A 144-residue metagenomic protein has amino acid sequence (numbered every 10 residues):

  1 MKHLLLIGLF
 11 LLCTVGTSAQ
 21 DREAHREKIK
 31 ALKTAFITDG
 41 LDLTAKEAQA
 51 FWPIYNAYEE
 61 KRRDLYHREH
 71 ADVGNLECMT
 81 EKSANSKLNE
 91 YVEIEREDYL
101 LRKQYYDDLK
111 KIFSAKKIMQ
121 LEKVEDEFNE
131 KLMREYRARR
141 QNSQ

Functional and structural regions predicted by a protein language model:
L4-L5, A35, Q104, E127: Active-site phosphate/pyrophosphate-handling residues
L4-V15: Sec-dependent N-terminal signal peptides
A19-Q20: Boundary of Sec targeting at the N-terminus
A24, K28-A31, A35: Basic helix-turn-helix/winged-helix DNA-binding cores and closely related short helical interaction motifs
K28, Q49, Y99-Q144: Amphipathic, charged alpha-helical segments and their helix-to-coil junctions in extracytoplasmic/peripheral assemblies
K33-I112: Amphipathic alpha-helical segments
